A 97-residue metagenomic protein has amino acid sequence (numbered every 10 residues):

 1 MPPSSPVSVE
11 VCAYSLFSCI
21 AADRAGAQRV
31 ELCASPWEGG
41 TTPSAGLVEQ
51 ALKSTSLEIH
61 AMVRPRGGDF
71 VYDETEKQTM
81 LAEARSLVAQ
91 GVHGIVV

Functional and structural regions predicted by a protein language model:
M1-P2, V30-E31, I59, R66-G67: Generic signal for short, ordered secondary-structure residues within or immediately flanking folded domains
P2-W37, A45, K53-S54, D73-V97: Alpha/beta enzyme core
G40-G67: Alpha-helix-loop-beta-strand connector modules within alpha/beta enzyme cores
V63-Y72, Q78: Glycine-rich nucleotide/cofactor/substrate-binding loop typically near the N-terminus or early in the first domain
